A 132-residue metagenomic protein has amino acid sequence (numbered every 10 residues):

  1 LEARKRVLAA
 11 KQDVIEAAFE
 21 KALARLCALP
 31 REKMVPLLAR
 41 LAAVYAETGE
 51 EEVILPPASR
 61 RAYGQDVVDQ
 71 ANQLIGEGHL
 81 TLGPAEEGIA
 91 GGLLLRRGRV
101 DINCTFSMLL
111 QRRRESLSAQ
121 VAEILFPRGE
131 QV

Functional and structural regions predicted by a protein language model:
L1-A3: Translation machinery proteins
R6-V132: Elongated, mostly alpha-helical coiled-coil "stalk/stator" tethers of large membrane protein machines
